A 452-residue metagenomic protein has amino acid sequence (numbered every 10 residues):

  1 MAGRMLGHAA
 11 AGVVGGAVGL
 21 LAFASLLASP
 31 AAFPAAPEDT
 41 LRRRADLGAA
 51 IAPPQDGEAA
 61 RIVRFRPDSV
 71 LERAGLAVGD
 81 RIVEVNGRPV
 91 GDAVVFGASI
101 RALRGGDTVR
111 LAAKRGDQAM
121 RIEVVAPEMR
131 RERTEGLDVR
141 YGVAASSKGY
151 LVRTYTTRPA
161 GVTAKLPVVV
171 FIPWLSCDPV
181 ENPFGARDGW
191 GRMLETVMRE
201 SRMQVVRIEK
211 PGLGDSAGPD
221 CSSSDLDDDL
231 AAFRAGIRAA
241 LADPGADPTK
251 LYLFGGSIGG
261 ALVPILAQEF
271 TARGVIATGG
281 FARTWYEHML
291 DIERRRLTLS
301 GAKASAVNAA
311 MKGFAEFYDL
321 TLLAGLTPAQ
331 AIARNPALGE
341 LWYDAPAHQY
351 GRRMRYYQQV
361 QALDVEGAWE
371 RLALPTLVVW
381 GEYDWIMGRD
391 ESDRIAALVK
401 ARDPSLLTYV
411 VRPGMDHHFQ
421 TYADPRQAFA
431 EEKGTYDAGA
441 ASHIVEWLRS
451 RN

Functional and structural regions predicted by a protein language model:
F33-R66, E72, A102: PDZ/PDZ-like peptide-tail recognition elements
D39-L41, V83, A98-E135: PDZ-domain C-terminal substructure recognizer with occasional recognition of PDZ-binding tails
L71-V94: Conserved PDZ fold ligand-binding element
P127-T163: N-terminal cap/lid segment of alpha/beta-hydrolase-fold proteins
K165-S176: Short beta-strand element of the alpha/beta-hydrolase
S222-D243: Alpha/beta-hydrolase active-site loop
I276-E370: Accessory cap/linker subdomain of secreted extracellular hydrolases
L372, V378-W380: Short beta-strand/loop motif that positions the catalytic acidic residue of the alpha/beta-hydrolase fold
